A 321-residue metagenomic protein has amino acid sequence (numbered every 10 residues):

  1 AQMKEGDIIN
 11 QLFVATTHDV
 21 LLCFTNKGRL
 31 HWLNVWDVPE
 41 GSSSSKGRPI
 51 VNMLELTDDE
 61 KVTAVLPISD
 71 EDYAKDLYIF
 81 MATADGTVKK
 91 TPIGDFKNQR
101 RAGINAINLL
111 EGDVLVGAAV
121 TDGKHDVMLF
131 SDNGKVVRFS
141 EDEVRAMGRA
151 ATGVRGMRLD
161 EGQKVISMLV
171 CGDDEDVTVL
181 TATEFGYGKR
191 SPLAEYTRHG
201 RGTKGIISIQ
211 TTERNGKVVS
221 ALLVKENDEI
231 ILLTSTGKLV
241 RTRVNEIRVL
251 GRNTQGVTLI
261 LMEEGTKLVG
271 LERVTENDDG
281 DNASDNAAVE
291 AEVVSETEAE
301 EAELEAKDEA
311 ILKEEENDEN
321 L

Functional and structural regions predicted by a protein language model:
A1-L321: Short, structured "edge-of-domain" segments at secondary-structure transitions
